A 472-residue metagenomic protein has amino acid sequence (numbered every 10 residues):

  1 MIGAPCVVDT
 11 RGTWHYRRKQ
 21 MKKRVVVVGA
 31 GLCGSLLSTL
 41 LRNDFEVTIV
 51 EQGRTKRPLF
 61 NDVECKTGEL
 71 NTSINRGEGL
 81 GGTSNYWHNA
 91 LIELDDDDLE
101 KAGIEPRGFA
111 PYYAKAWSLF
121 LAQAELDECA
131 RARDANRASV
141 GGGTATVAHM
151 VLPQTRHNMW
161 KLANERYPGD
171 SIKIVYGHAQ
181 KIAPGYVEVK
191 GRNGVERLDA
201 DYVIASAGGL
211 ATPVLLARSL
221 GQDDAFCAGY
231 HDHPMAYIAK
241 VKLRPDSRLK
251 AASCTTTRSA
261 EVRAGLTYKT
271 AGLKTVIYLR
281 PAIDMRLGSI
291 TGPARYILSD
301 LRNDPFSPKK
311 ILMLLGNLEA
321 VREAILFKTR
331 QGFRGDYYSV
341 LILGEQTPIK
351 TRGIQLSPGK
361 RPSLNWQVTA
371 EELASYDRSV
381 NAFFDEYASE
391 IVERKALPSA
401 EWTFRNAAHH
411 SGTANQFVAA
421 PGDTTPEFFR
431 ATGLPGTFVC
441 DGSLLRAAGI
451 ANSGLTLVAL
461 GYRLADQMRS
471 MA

Functional and structural regions predicted by a protein language model:
K23-I49: N-terminal Rossmann-like FAD-binding beta1-loop-alpha1 element of flavoenzymes
L36-T39, S206, P213, A217-F333: Mid-to-C-terminal "cap/lid" subdomains and adjacent gly/pro-rich loops that border and regulate access to redox
R42-D62: Glycine-rich FAD pyrophosphate-binding loop
G53-K56, S73, V187-A260, D441 (+3 more regions): Glycine-rich loop(s) and the adjacent beta-strand/alpha-helix scaffold that form part
F60-L126: Redox-cofactor-proximal catalytic regions of oxidoreductases
I104-P184, E401-T403: Conserved redox-cofactor binding core of oxidoreductases
V175-A183, S339-L341, P362-A448, G454: A glycine-rich dinucleotide-binding beta-alpha-beta segment and adjacent secondary-structure elements that constitute
Y296-D385: C-terminal catalytic lobe of FAD-dependent flavoproteins
